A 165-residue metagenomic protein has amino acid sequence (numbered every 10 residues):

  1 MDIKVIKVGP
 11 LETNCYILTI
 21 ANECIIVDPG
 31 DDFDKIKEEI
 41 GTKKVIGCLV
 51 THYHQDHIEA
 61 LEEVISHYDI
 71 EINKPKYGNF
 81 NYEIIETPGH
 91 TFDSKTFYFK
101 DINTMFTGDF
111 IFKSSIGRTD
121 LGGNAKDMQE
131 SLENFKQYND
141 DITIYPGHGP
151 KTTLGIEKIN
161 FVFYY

Functional and structural regions predicted by a protein language model:
M1-K43, K95-G108: Conserved beta-strand hairpin/beta-sheet module of binuclear metal-dependent hydrolase folds, prominently
C24, F92-Y165: Metallo-beta-lactamase
I26-P29, I46-H54, E71-K74, E86-G89 (+2 more regions): Active-site neighborhood of phospho(di)ester-bond hydrolases with catalytic His/Asp-centered motifs
P29, I36, I58, M128-L132: Aromatic/hydrophobic pocket-lining residues that form the small-molecule binding cavity in soluble enzyme cores
D34-P75: Active-site metal-binding motif and surrounding structural segment of the metallo-beta-lactamase
E59, Y82, G122-G123: Residue-level signal for the nucleotide or nucleotide-sugar donor/cofactor binding architecture
N79-Y98: Internal catalytic-core helix/loop-beta-alpha segment that presents or stabilizes conserved functional determinants
